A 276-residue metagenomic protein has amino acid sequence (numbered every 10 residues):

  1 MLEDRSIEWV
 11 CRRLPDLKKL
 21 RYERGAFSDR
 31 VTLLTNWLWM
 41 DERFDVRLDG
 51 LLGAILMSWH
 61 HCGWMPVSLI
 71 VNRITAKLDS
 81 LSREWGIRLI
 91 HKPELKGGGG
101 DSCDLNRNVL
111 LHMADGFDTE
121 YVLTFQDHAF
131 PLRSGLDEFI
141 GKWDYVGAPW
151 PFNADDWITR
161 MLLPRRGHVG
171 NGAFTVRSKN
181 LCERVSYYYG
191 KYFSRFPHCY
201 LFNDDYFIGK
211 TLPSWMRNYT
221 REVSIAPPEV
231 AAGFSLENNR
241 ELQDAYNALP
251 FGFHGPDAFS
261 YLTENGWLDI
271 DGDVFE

Functional and structural regions predicted by a protein language model:
M1-G53: N-proximal low-complexity "stem/linker" segments adjacent to membrane-targeting elements
T35-D41, L69-R73, G147: Short beta-strand/turn micro-motifs composed of small residues that flank or help shape donor/cofactor-binding pockets
G53-M65: Short, acidic, metal-binding catalytic loop of nucleotide-sugar glycosyltransferases
I70-E120: Active-site-proximal specificity loops/subdomain of glycosyltransferases
C103, R107, A129, L201-Y206: Conserved glycosyltransferase catalytic-site signature
D118-P131: Short beta-strand-to-loop acidic/aromatic patch adjacent to the donor-nucleotide binding site
A129-L163: Conserved donor-nucleotide/metal-binding helix-loop-beta segment in metal-dependent transferases, i.e., the alpha-helix
G167-E276: Catalytic core and acceptor-binding pocket of nucleotide-sugar-dependent glycosyltransferases
